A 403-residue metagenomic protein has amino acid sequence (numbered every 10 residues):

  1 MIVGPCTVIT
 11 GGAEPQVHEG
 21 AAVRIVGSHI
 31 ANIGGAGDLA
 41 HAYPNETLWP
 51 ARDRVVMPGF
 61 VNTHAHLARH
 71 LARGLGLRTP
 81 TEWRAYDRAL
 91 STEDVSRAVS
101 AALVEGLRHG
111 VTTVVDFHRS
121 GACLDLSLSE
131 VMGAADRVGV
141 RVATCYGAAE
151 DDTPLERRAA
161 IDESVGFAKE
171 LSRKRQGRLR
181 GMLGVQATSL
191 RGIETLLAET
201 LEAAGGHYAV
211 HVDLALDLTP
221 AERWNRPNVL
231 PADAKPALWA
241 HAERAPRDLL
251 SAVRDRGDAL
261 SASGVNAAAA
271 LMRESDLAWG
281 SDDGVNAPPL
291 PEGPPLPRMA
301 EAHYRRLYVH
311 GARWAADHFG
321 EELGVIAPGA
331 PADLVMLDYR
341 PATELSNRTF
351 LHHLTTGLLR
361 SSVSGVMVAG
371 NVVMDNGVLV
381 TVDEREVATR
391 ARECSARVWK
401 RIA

Functional and structural regions predicted by a protein language model:
M1-A42: N-terminal metal-binding scaffold of metallo-dependent hydrolase/deaminase domains
M1-G4, A40-E82, E93, S100 (+1 more regions): Replace "His-x-His-based motif
H70-R97, D152-T153, S164, L216-P236 (+2 more regions): Active-site gating loops and adjacent loop-to-helix segments of metal-dependent hydrolytic enzymes
G74-V140, D162-K174, R392-C394: Alpha-helical scaffold segments that flank or form the walls of functional sites
C123-L238, A242-R244: Metal-coordinating catalytic core of metallo-dependent amide/deamination hydrolases
G139, E202-H207, P231-A237, L249-S261 (+1 more regions): Glycine-enriched alpha-helix->loop->beta-strand junction motifs that scaffold or abut catalytic
V229-A234, A269-R340: His/Asp/Glu-enriched, well-ordered alpha-helical/loop segment that forms or immediately abuts the divalent-metal
P331-A388: C-terminal cap of metal-dependent C-N hydrolases
